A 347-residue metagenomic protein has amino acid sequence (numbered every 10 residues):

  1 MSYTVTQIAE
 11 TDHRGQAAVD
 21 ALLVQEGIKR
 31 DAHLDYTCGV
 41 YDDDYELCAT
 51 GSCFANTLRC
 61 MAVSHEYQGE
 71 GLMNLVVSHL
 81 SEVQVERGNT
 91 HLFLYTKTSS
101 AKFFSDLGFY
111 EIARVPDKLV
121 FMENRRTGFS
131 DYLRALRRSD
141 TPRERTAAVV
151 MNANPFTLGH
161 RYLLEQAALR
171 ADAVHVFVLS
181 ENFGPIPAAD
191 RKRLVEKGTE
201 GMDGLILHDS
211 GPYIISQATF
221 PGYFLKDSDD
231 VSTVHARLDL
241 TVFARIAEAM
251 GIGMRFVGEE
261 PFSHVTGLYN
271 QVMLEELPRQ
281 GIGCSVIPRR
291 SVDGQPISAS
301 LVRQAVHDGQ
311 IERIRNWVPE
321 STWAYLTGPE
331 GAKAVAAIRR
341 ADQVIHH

Functional and structural regions predicted by a protein language model:
M1-R30, Y41, E46: Short amphipathic alpha-helix that is part of the acyltransferase structural core
R30-A32, S64-E66, E82, R87 (+1 more regions): RNA-binding accessory domains that recognize and position tRNA/RNA substrates
D35, L58, E144: Short coil/loop residues immediately preceding or within conserved phosphate-binding loops of NTP-utilizing enzyme
G39, Y45-A62: Conserved beta-strand in the GNAT
Y67, G71-H79, G159: Conserved acetyl-CoA pyrophosphate-binding loop and the N-cap/start of the following alpha-helix in GNAT-like
Q84-K97: Conserved GNAT acetyl-CoA-binding A-motif
T96, A101-F109, R114-H347: Nucleotidyltransferase catalytic core that binds NTPs
